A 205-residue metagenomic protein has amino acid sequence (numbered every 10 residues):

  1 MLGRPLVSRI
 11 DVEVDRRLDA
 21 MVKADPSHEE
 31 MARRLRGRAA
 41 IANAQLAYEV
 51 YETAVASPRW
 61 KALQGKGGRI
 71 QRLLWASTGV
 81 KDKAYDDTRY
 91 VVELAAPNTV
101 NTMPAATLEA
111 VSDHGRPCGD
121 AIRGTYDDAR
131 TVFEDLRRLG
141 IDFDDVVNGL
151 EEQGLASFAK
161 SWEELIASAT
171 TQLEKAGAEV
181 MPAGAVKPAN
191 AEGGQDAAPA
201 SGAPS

Functional and structural regions predicted by a protein language model:
M1-A106: Catalytic alpha/beta core domains of metabolic enzymes, predominantly
M1-D11, R16-M21, M31-A42, E49 (+4 more regions): Conserved N-terminal alpha-helical segment that immediately precedes and caps sugar-phosphate-binding
G67-E174: Flexible, acidic glycine-rich loops studded with aromatic residues
